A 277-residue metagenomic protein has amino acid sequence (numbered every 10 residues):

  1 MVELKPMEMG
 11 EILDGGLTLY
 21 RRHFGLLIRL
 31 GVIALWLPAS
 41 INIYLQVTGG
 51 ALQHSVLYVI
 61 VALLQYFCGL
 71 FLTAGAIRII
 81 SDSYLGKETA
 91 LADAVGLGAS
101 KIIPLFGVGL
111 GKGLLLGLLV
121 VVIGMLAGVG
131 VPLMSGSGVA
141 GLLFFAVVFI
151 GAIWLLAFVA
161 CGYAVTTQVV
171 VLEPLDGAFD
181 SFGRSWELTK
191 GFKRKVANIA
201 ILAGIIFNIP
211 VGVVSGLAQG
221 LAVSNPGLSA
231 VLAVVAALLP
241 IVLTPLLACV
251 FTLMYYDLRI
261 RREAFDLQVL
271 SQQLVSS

Functional and structural regions predicted by a protein language model:
M1-G50, E88-L91, I153-A230, A236 (+1 more regions): Nonpolar helix-loop interface/hinge motif
M1-R22, F67-L143, A160-R194, C249-S277: Membrane-interface segments at transmembrane-helix boundaries
S40-I60, G136-V147: Membrane-anchoring/interfacial helices and their immediately flanking loops in integral membrane proteins
L52-F71, L238-L239: Membrane-embedded or membrane-proximal helical elements that form or frame transporter/channel pores
L63-Q65, L143-V165, S229-Y256: Alpha-helical transmembrane segments and their immediate juxtamembrane interface regions
I123-M125, V148-I153, G216: Hydrophobic core of alpha-helical transmembrane segments in multi-pass integral membrane proteins
V129-V148, A218-V235: Membrane-interfacial helix-loop-helix connectors in multipass membrane proteins
